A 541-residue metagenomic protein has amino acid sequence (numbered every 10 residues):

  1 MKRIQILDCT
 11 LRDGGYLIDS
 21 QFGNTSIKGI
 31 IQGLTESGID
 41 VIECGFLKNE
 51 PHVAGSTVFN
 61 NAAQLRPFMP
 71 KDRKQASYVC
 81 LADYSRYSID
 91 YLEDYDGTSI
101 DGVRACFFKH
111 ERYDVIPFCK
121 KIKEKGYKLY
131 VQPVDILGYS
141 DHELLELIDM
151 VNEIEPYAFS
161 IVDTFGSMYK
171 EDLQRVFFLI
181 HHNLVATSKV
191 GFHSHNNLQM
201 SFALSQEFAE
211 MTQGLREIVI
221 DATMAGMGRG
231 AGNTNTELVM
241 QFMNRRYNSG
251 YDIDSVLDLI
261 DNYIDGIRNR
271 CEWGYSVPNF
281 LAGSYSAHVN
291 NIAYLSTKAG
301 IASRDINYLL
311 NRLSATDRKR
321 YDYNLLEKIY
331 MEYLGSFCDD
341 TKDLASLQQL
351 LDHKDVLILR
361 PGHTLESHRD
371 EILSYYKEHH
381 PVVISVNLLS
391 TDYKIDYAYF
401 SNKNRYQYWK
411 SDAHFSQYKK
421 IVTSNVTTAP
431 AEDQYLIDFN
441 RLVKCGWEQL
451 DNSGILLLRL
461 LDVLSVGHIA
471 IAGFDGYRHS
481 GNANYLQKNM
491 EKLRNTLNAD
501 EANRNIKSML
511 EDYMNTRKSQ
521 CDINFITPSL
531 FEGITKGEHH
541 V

Functional and structural regions predicted by a protein language model:
M1-A345: Catalytic cores and adjacent flexible loops of soluble metabolic enzymes that perform enolate/carbanion chemistry on
D339-V541: Metal-ion/cofactor- or nucleotide/acyl-coenzyme-handling active-site neighborhoods
